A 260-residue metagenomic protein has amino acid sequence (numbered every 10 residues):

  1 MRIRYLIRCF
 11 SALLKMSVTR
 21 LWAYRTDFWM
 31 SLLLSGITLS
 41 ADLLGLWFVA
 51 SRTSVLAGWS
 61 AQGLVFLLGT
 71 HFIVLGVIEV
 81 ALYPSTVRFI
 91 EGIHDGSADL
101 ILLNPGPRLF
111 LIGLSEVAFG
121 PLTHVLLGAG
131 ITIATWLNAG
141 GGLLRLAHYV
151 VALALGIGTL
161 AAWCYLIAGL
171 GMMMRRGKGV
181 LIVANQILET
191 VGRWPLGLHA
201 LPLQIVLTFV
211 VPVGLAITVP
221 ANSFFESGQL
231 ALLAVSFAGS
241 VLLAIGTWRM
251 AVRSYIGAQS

Functional and structural regions predicted by a protein language model:
M1-S260: Hydrophobic transmembrane alpha-helices and immediately adjacent juxtamembrane helices of multi-pass inner-membrane
